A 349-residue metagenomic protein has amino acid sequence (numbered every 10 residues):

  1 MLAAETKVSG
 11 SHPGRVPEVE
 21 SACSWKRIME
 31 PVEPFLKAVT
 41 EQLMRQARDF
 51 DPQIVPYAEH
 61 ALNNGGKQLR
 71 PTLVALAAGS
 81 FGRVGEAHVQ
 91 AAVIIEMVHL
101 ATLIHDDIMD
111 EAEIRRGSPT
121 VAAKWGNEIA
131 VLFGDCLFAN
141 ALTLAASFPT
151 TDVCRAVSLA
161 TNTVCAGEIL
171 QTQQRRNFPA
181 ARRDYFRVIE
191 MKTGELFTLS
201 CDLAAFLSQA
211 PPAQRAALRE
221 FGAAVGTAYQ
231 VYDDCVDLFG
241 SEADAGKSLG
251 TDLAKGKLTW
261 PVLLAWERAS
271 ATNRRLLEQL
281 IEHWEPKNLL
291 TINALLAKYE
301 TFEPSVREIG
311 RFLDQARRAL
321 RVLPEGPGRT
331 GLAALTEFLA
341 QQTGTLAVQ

Functional and structural regions predicted by a protein language model:
M1-Q349: All-alpha prenyltransferase/terpene-synthase fold signal
